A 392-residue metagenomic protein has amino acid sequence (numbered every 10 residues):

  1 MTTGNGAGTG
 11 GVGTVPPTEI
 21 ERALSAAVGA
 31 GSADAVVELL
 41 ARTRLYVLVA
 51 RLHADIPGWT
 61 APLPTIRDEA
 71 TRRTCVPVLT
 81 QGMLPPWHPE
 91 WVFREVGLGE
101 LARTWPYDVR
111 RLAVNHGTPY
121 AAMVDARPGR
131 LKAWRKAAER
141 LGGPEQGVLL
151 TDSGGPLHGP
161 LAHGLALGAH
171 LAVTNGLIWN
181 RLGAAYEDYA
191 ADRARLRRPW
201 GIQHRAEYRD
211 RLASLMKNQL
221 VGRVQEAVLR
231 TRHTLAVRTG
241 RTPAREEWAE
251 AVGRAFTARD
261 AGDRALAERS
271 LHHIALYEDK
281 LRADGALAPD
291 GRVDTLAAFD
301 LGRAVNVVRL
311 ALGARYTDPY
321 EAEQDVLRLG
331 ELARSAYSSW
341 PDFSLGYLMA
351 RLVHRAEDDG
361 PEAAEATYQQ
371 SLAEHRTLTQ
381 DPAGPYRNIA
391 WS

Functional and structural regions predicted by a protein language model:
T2-E38, P62-C75, G82-S392: Polar/charged low-complexity regulatory segments
A30-P57: N-terminal ordered "arm"
